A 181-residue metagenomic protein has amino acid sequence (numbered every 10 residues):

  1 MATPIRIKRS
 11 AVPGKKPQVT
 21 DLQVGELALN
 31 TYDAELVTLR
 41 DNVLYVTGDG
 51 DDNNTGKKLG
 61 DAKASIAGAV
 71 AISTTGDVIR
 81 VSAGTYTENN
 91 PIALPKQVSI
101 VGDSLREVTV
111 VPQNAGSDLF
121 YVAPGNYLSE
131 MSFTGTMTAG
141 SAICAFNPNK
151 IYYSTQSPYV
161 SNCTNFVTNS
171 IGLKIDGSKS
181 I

Functional and structural regions predicted by a protein language model:
M1-L27: Extracellular/surface-exposed low-complexity repeats and stalk/linker segments enriched in Gly/Pro and small polar
P13, R40-G68, T85, D103-S104: Right-handed parallel beta-helix/beta-solenoid
L27-N42: Short, surface-exposed terminal/edge motifs of secreted or surface/virion proteins that either
V70-D77, N126: Beta-strand repeat architectures
D77-V81, G102: Extracellular beta-strand repeat scaffolds in secreted/surface proteins
N89, V98-A142: Right-handed parallel beta-helix/beta-spiral solenoid domain characteristic of secreted/periplasmic
V101-R106, P124-G135, N149-V167, K179-I181: Right-handed parallel beta-helix
V111-F120, T136-Y152, V167-I181: Extracellular beta-strand/beta-solenoid scaffold signature
